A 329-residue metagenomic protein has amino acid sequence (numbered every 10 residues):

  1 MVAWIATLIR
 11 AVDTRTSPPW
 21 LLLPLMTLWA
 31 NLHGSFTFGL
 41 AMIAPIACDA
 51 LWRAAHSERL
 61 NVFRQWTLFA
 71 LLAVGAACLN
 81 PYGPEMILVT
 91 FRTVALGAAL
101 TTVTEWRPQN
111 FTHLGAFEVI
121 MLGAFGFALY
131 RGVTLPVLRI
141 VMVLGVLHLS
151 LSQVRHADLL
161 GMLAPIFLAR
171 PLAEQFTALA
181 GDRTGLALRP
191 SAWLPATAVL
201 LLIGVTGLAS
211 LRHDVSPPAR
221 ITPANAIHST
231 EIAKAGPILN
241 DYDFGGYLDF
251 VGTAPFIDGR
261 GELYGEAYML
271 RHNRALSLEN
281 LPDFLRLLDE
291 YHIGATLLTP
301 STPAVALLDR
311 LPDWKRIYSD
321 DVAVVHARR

Functional and structural regions predicted by a protein language model:
V2-P19, F125-R131: Membrane-interface transmembrane helices that cradle and orient dolichyl/undecaprenyl
R10-T27, V62-L68, V137-L144: Short hydrophobic alpha-helices at membrane interfaces in multi-pass membrane enzymes
P19-G34, L72-A77, L144-S150: Membrane-interface alpha helices of multi-pass inner-membrane proteins
G34-V133, G161: Transmembrane catalytic cores of multi-pass membrane glycosyltransferases and polysaccharide-assembly enzymes
M42, L149-T177: Hydrophobic/aromatic-rich transmembrane helices and adjacent perimembrane loops
G181-I232, D243-G246, F250-V251, R260-L263 (+2 more regions): Membrane-proximal, lumen/periplasm-facing interface regions of secretory-pathway glyco- and lipid-modifying enzymes
E231-M269, I293-S301, H326: Short periplasmic/luminal acceptor-recognition loop of GT-C membrane glycosyltransferases, typified by
M269-V322: Periplasmic/luminal catalytic loop of GT-C fold multi-pass membrane glycosyltransferases that transfer sugars from
